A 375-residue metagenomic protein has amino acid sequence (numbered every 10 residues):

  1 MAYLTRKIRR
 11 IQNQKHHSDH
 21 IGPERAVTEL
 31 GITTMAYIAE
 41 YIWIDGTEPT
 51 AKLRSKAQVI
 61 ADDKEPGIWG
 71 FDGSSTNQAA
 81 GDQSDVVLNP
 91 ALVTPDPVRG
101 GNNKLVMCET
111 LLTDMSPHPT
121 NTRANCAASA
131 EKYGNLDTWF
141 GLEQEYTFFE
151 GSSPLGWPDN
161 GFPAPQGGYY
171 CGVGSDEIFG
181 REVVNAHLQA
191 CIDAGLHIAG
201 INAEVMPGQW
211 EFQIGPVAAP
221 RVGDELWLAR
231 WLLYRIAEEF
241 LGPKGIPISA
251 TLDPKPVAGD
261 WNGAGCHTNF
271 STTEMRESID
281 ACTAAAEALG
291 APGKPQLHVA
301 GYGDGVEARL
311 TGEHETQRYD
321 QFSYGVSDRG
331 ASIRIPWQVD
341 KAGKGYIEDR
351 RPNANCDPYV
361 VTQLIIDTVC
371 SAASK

Functional and structural regions predicted by a protein language model:
T5-R9: Arg/Lys-rich, intrinsically disordered low-complexity tails that mediate electrostatic binding and condensation
R10, Q14-T34: Short, Lys/Arg-enriched N-terminal segments with co-localized hydrophobic residues within the first ~10-30 amino acids
M35-K375: Glycine-rich, acidic/polar active-site loops that bind/position phosphate-bearing ligands
